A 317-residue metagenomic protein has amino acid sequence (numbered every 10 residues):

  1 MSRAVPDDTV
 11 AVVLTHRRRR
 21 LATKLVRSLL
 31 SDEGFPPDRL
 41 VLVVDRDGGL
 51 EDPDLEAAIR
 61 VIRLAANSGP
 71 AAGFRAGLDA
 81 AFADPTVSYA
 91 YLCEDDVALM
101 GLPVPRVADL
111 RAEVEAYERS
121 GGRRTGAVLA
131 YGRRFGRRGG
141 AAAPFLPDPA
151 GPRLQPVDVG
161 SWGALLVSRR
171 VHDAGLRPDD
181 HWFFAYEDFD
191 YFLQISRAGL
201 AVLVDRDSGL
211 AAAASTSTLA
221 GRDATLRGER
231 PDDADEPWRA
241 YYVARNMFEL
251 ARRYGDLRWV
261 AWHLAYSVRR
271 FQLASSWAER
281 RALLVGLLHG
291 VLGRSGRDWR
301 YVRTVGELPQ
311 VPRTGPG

Functional and structural regions predicted by a protein language model:
R18-S31: Short, well-formed alpha-helical segments that are part of the catalytic scaffolds of diverse glycosyltransferases
L30-R63: Acidic donor-binding segment of Leloir-type glycosyltransferases
L64-F82: Glycine-rich, basic loop-to-helix element that forms the pyrophosphate-binding segment of sugar-nucleotide handling
V87-A98: Short beta-strand-to-loop acidic/aromatic patch adjacent to the donor-nucleotide binding site
A98-G140: Conserved donor NDP-sugar-binding/catalytic core segment of glycosyltransferases
D148-V167: A recurrent flexible, glycine/aromatic-enriched loop bordering the glycosyltransferase active site that acts as
V171, G175-L176, H181-S208, A214: A short, conserved alpha-helix in the catalytic core of glycosyltransferases
R252-G317: Non-catalytic, C-terminal membrane-associated alpha-helical segments of glycosyltransferases
